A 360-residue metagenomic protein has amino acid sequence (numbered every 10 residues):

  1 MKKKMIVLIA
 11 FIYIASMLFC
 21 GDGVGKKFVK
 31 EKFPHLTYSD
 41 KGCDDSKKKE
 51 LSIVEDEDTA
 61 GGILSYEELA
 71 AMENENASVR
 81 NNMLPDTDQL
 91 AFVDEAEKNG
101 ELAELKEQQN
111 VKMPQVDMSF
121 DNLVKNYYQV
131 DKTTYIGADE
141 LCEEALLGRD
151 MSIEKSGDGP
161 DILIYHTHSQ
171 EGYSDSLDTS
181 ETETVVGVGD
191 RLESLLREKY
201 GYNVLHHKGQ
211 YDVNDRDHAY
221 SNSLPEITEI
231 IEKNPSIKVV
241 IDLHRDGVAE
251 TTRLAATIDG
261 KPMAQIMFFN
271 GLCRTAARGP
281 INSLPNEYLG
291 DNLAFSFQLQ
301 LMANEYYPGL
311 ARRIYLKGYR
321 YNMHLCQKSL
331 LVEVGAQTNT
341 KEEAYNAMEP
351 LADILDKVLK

Functional and structural regions predicted by a protein language model:
M1-A71, V79: N-terminal membrane-targeting segments
I63-L163, S174: Non-catalytic propeptide/linker segments at domain boundaries
S169-G172, Q210-V213, R245-E250, L272-A276 (+2 more regions): Solvent-exposed loop/turn segments at secondary-structure junctions within structured extracellular/periplasmic domains
D175-A256: Catalytic-core regions of hydrolytic enzymes
T179-G187, D217-S221, N286-A294, T338-N346: Soluble non-cytosolic domains of exported or imported proteins
A249-P285: A short, glycine/acidic-enriched catalytic loop
Y288-Y315: Active-site-adjacent substrate-binding region of metalloamidase/peptidase-like peptide-processing proteins
G309-K360: Active-site-adjacent mobile loop/cap segments within catalytic or ligand-binding domains
